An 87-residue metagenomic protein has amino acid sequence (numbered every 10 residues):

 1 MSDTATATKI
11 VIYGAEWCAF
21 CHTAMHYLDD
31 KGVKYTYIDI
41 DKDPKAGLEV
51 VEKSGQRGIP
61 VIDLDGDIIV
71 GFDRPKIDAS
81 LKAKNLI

Functional and structural regions predicted by a protein language model:
S2-K31: Local sequence-structure signature of Cys/Sec-based thiol-disulfide redox active-site neighborhoods
A19, K42, I69: Glycine-/small-residue-rich active-site loops that bind phosphorylated ligands and cofactors
A19, K45, P75-K76: Short alpha-helical
H26, D30, E52, A79: Surface-exposed charge patches
Y35-A46: Thiol-based oxidoreductase modules, predominantly thioredoxin-like and allied folds used for disulfide exchange
K45-P60: Short Fe-S-cluster ligation motifs
P60-I69: A short, hydrophobic beta-strand/beta-hairpin element that forms part of a small beta-sheet core
P75-I87: C-terminal basic regulatory modules in eukaryotic proteins
